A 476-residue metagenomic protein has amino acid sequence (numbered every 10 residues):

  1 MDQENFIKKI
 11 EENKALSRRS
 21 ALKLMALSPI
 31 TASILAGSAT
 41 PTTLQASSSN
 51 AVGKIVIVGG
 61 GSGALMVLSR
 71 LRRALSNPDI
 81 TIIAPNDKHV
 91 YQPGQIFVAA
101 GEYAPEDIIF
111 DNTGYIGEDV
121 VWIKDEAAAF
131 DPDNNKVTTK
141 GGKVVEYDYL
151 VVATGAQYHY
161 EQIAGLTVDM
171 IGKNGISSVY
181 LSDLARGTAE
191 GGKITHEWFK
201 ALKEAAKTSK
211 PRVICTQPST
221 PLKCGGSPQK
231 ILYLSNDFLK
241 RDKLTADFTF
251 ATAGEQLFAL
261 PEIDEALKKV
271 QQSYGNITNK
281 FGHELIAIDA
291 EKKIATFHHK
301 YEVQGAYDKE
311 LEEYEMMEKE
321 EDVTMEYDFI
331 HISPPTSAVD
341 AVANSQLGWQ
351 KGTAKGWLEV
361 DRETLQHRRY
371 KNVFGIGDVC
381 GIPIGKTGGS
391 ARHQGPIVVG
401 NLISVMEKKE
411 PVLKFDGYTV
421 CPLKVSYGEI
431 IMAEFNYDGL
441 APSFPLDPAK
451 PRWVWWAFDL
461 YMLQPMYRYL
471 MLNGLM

Functional and structural regions predicted by a protein language model:
D2-F6, L44-V121, S219-P261: Beta1-alpha1 glycine-rich phosphate/pyrophosphate-binding loop at the start of Rossmann-like nucleotide-binding domains
D2-T42: N-terminal export signals
E4-K9, N13, L24, V399-M476: C-terminal, flexible cofactor-proximal segment of oxidoreductases
V120-A129, N236-K355: A Rossmann-like FAD-binding core segment of flavoenzymes
V121-Y149, A153, I288-A290: Feature captures the FAD/FMN-dependent oxidoreductase FAD-binding
E146-G155, Y327-P335: Short hydrophobic core segments
M170-S209, V323-G389: FAD-site-proximal beta/loop scaffold in flavoenzymes
V379-L413: A conserved FAD-binding loop/helix module that cradles the flavin
